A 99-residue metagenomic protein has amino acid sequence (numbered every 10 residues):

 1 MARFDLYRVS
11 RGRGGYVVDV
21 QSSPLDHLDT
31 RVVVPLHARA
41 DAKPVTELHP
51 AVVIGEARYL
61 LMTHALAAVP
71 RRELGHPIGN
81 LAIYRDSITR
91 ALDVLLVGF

Functional and structural regions predicted by a protein language model:
M1-R3, F99: Absolute protein N-terminus
R3-L6, S10-P50: Compact nucleic-acid interaction/catalytic patches
I54-F99: C-terminal terminal-subdomain/extension
